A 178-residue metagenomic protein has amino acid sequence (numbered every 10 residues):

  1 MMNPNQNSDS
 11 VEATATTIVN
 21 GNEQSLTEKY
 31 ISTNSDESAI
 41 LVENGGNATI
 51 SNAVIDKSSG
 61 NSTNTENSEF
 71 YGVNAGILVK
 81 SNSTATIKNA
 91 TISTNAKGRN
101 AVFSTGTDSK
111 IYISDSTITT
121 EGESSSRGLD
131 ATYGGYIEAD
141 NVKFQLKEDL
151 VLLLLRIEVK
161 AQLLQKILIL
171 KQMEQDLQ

Functional and structural regions predicted by a protein language model:
M1-S62: N-terminal segments that cap or nucleate solenoid repeat domains
Q6-T16, N34-L41, T63-L78, A96-S104 (+3 more regions): Extracellular beta-strand/beta-solenoid scaffold signature
E23-E28, N47-A53, T84-N89, K110-D115 (+2 more regions): All-beta strand scaffolds that present successive hydrophobic residues in beta-strands
A39, G76, T86, T91 (+9 more regions): A detector of tandemly repeated sequence units and domain arrays
S81: Phosphate-/polyanion-interacting regions in eukaryotic proteins
